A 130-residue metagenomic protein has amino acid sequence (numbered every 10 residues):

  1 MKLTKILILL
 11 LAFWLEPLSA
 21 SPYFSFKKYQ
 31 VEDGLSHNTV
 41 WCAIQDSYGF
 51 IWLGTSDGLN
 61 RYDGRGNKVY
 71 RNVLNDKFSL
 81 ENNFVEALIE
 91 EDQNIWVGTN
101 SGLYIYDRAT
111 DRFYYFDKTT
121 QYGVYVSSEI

Functional and structural regions predicted by a protein language model:
M1-I130: Carboxylate-rich, polar loop motifs that coordinate divalent cations or form catalytic acidic clusters
